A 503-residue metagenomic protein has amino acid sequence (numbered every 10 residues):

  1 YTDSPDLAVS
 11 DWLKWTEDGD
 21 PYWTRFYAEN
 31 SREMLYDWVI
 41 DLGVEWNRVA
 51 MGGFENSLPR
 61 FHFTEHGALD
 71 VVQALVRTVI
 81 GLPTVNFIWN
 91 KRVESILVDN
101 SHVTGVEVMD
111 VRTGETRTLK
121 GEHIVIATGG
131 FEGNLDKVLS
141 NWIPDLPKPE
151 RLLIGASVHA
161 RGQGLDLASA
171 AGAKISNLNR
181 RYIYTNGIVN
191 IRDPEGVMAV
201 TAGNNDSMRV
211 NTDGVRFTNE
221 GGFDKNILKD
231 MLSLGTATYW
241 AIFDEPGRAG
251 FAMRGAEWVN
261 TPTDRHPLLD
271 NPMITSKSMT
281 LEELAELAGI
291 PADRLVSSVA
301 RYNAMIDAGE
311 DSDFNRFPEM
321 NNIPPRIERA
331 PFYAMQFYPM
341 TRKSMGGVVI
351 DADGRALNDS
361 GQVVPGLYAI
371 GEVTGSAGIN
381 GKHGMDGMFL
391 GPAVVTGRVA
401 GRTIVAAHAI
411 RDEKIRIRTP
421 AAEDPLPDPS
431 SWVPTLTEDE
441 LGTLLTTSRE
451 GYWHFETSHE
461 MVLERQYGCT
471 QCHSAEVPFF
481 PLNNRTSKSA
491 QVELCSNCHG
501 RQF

Functional and structural regions predicted by a protein language model:
Y1-N86, N90, D136, R209 (+4 more regions): Conserved N-terminal/central alpha/beta ligand/cofactor-binding core
F63-E122, L165, S169-A171, V349: Helical element adjacent to the flavin cofactor pocket in flavoenzyme catalytic cores
S95, R294-A377: A glycine-rich dinucleotide-binding beta-alpha-beta segment and adjacent secondary-structure elements that constitute
E115, L119-I188, G387-V399, T403: Glycine-rich loop(s) and the adjacent beta-strand/alpha-helix scaffold that form part
L165-L167, A171-I290: An anion/pyrophosphate-binding glycine-rich loop and adjacent beta-alpha core in soluble alpha-beta enzymes
T236-F332, A400-T403, A407-I410, K414-P427: Helix-rich C-terminal "cap"/substrate-channel and partner-interaction subdomain that packs against the flavin-binding
A249-W258, L268, G346-I410: C-terminal structured subdomain/cap of oxidoreductase catalytic cores
E423-S489: Sequence context of c-type cytochrome heme-c attachment sites
